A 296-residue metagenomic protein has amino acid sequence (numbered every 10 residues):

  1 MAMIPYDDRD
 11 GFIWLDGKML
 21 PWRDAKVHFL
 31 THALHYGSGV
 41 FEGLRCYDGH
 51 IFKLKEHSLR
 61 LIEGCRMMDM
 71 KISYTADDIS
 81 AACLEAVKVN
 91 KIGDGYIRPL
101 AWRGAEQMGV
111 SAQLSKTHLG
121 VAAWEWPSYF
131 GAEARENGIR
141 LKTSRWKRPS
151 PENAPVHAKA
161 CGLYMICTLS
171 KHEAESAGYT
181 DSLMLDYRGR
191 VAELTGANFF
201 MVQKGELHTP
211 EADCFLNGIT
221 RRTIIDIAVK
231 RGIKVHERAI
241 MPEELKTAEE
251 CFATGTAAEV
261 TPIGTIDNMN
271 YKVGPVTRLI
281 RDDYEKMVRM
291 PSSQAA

Functional and structural regions predicted by a protein language model:
M1-E85, V89, V110-A296: Helix-start/capping segments and mature chain N-termini
W102-Q107: Short, internal active-site loops enriched in acidic
